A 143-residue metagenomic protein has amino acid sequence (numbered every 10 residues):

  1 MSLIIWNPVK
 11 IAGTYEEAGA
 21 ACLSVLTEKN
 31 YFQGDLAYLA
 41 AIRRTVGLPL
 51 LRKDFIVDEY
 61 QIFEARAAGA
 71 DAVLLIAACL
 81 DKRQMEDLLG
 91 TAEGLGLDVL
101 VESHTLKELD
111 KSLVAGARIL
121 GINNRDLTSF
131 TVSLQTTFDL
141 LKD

Functional and structural regions predicted by a protein language model:
M1-L26: Active-site cofactor/substrate anionic-group-binding motifs, chiefly glycine- and Lys/Arg-rich phosphate-binding loops
Y15, L23, A65, S112 (+2 more regions): Conserved, mostly hydrophobic/aromatic
G19-A20, T45-L48, A67-V73, E93-L97 (+1 more regions): Glycine-enriched alpha-helix->loop->beta-strand junction motifs that scaffold or abut catalytic
A21, E64-Q84, G121-F130: Glycine-rich phosphate-binding active-site loops on the catalytic face of alpha/beta enzymes
A21-A41, A77, N124-T128: Glycine-rich, proline-tolerant flexible connector loops at the mouths of alpha/beta enzymes
Q33-F55, A77-A78, Q84-E102, L134-D143: Alpha-helix-loop-beta-strand connector modules within alpha/beta enzyme cores
V57-G69, T105-G116: Catalytic cores of alpha/beta
V114-D143: Active-site/ligand-binding-proximal alpha/beta "capping" segment
